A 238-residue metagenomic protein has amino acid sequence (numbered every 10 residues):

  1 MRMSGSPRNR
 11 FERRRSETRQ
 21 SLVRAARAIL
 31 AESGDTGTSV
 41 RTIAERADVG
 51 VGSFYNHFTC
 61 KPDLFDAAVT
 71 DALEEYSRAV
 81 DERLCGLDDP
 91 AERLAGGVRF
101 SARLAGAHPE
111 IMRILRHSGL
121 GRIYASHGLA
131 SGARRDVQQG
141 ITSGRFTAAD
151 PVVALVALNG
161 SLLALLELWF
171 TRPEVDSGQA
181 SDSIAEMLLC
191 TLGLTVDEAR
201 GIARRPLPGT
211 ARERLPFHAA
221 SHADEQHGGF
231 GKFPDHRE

Functional and structural regions predicted by a protein language model:
M1-S6, R135-T142, T171-E238: C-terminal peripheral helix-coil segments that are non-catalytic and often amphipathic
N9-R13, E17, T59, D63 (+6 more regions): Residues at secondary-structure transition points
R14-A26, I43-A44, A68-A72, Y76 (+2 more regions): Generic hydrophobic, amphipathic alpha-helix propensity
S21, I29-D63, A67: Helix-turn-helix
D63, A67, E74, R78-R113 (+4 more regions): Hydrophobic alpha-helical connector segments
E74-S77, G96, S118-E167, E186: Amphipathic alpha-helical packing segments from all-alpha helical-bundle domains
R83, L115, L165, W169-R172: Secondary-structure edge/capping motif, primarily at the C-terminal ends of alpha-helices and the immediately following
G96-I123, A130, R134-Q138, R200-L207: Amphipathic alpha-helical segments used for helix-helix packing
